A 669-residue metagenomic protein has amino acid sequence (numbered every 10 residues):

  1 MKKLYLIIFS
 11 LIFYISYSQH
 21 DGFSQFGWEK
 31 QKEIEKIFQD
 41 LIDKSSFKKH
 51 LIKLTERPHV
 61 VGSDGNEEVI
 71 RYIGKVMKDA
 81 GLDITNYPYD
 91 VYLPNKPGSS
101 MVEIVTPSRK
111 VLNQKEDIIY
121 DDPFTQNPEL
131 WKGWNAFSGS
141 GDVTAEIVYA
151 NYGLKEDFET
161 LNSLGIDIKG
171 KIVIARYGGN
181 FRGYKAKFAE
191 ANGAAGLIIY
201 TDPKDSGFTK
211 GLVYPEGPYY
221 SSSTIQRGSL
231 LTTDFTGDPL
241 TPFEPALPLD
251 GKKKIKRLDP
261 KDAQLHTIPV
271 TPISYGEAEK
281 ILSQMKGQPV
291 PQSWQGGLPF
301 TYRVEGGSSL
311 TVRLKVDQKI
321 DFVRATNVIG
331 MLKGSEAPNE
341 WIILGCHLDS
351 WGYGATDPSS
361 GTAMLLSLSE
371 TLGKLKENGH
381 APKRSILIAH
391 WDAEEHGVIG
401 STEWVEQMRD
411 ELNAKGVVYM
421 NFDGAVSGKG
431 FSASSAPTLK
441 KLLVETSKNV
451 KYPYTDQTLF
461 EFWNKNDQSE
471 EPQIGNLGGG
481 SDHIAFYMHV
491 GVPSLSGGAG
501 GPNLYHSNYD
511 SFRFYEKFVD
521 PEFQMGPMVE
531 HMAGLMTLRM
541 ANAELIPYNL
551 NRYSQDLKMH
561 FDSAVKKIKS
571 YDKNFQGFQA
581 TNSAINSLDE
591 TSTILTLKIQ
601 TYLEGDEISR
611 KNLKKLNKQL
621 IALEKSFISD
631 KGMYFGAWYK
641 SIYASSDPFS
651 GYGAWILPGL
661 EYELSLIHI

Functional and structural regions predicted by a protein language model:
M1-S24: Bacterial Sec-dependent N-terminal signal peptides
H20-E29, I52-I172, P203, Y214-P215 (+2 more regions): Noncatalytic luminal/extracellular "stalk/propeptide" segments of secretory-pathway proteins
G27, Q31, D43-K53, R57-N66 (+14 more regions): Catalytic-core environment of secreted peptidases
I34-L41, T55-D64, W134, S138 (+10 more regions): Second-shell loop/turn segments in exported
I42, S46, L51, T55-G62 (+18 more regions): Sec/Tat-exported extracytoplasmic proteins
T125-T160, T236-T356, S367-E370, K374-H380 (+1 more regions): Soluble metallo-hydrolase cores and metallopeptidase-like ectodomains found primarily in the secretory/periplasmic
S221-P289, A337, D392-S511, E516 (+4 more regions): Metal-dependent peptidase/peptidase-like ectodomains
I667-I669: Conserved small/polar residues in nucleotide/adenosyl-binding loops
